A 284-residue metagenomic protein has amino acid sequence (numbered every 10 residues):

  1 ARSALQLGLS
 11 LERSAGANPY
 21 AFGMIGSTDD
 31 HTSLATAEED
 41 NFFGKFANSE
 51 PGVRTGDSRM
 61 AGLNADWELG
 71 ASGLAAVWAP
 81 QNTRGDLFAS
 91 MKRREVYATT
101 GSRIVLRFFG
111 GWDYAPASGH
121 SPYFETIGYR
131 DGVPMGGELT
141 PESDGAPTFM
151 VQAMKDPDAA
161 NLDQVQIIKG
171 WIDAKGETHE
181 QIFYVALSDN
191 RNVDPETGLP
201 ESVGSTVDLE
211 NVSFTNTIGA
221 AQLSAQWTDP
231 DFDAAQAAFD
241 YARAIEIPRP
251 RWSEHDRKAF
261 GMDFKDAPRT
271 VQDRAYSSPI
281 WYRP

Functional and structural regions predicted by a protein language model:
A1-P284: C-terminal functional module detector
